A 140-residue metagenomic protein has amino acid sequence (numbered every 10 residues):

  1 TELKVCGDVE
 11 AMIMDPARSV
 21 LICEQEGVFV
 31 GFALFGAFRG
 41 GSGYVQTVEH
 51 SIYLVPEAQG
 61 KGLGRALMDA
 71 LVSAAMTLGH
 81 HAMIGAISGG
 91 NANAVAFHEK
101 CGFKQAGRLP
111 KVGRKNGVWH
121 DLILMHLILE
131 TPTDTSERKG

Functional and structural regions predicted by a protein language model:
T1-A11: Conserved GNAT-fold acetyl-CoA-binding loop/helix
E10-I22: A short helix-loop-beta-strand connector motif used in the catalytic cores of GNAT acetyltransferases and, in some
L21, V30-A33, I52, I123: Conserved GNAT-family N-acetyltransferase fold
Q25-F32, A92-N93, W119: Glycine-rich acetyl-CoA-binding "A-motif" of GNAT/NAT acetyltransferases
L34-A37, I84-I87, E99, K104-D121 (+1 more regions): Conserved catalytic-core motifs of GNAT/GCN5-like acyltransferases
Y44-P56, G85-S88: Conserved acetyl-CoA binding element of GNAT-fold acetyltransferases
L54, G60-T77, A92-K100: Conserved acetyl-CoA-binding loop-helix of GNAT-fold acetyltransferases
A75-I87: Conserved GNAT acetyl-CoA-binding A-motif
